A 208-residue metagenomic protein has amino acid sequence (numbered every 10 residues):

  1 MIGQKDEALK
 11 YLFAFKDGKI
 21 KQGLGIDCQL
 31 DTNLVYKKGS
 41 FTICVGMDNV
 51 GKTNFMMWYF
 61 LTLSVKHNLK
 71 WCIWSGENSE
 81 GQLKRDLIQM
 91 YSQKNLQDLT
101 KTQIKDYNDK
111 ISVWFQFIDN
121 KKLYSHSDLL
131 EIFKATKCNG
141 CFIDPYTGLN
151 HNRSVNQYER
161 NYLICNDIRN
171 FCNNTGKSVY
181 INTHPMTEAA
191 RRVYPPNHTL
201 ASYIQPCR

Functional and structural regions predicted by a protein language model:
M1-Q93: The Walker A/P-loop phosphate-binding site
F15, T42-G46, S112-I118, R153-S154 (+1 more regions): Short, basic, glycine/proline-bearing loop/turn elements
Q22-L30, L123-Y124, N197-L200: Short gly/ser/thr-rich secondary-structure transition/capping motifs
D31-N33, N49, M57, I164-R208: Phosphate-binding/switch region of NTP-binding enzymes
S40-C44, W71, C138-I143, K177-V179: Generic beta-sheet signal
T53-N54, Y158-Y162: Non-membrane alpha-helical structural segments and their capping/turn regions in soluble enzymes
H67-N156, L163: Conserved inter-motif catalytic segment of the P-loop NTP-binding fold
